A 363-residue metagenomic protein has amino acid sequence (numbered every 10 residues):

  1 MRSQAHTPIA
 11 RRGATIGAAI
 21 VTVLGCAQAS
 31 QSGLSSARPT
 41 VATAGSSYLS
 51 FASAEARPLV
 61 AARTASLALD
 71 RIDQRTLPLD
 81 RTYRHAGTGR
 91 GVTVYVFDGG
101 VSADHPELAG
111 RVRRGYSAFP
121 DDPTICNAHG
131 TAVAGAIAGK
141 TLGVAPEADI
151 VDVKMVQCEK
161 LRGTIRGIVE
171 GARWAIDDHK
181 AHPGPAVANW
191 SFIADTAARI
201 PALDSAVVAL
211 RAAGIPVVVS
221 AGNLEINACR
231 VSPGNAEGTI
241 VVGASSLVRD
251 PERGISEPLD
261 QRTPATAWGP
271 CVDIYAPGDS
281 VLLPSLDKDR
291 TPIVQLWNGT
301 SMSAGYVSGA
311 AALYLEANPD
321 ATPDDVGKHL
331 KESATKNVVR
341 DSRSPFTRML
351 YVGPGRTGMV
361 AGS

Functional and structural regions predicted by a protein language model:
R2-S32: Secretory targeting and sorting signals
C26, G33-E55, A61, S66-R71 (+9 more regions): C-terminal subdomain of the subtilisin-like protease fold in secreted/lumenal serine endopeptidases
S50, R57-V96, Y116-C126, A209 (+2 more regions): N-terminal domain-start motif of subtilase-like serine proteases
T64-A65, R81-R114, D121-G167, A181-V187 (+5 more regions): Subtilisin-like serine protease catalytic core
L69, G130-A138, I165, V169-A172 (+6 more regions): Extracytoplasmic/secreted envelope proteins and their assembly/folding machinery, especially bacterial periplasmic
F97, A103-L108, R113-G115, T124 (+3 more regions): Catalytic-core environment of secreted peptidases
A134-I137, V151-C158, D178, A186-A188 (+1 more regions): Hydrolase catalytic cores
P183-L286, K331-A334: Catalytic-core segments of hydrolase enzymes
